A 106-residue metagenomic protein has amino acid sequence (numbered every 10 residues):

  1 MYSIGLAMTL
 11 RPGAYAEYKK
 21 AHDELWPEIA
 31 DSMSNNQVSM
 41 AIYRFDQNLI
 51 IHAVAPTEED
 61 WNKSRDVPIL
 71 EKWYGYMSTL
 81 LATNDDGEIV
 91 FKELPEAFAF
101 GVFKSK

Functional and structural regions predicted by a protein language model:
M1-Y2, R44: Short, flexible turn/loop "capping" segments at secondary-structure junctions
Y2-E17: Short glycine-/aliphatic-rich beta-strand segments at the starts of folded cytosolic domains
L6, Y18, H22, I51: Hydrophobic pocket/interface hotspot
A14-Q37: Short amphipathic alpha-helical segments
Y15, I51, D60-N62: Intrinsically disordered, low-complexity acidic/polar segments
A30-E58: Short, glycine- and small/hydrophobic-rich beta-strand elements in well-ordered beta-sheets
S32-N36, P56-K92: An amphipathic, aromatic/His-enriched active-site/gating alpha helix that lines ligand/cofactor pockets
E88-K106: Short, low-order "capping/linker" segments at domain edges
